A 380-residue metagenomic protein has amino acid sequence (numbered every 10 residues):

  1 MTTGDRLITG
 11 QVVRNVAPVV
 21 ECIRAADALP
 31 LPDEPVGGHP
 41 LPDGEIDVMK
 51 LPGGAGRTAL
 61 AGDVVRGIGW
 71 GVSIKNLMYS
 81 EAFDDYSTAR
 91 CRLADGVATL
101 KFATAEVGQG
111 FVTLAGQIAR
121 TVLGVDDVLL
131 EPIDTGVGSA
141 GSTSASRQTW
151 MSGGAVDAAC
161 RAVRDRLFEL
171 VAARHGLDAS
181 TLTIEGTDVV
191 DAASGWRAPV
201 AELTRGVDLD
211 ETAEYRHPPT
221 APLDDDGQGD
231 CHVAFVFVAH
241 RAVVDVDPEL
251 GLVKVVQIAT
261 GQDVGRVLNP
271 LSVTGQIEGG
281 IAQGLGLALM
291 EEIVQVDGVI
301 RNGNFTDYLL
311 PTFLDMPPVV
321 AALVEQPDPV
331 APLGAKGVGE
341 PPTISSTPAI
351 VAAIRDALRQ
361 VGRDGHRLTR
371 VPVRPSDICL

Functional and structural regions predicted by a protein language model:
M1-S73, I118-L380: C-terminal catalytic domains of large/alpha subunits in multi-subunit enzymes
G67, G71-V97, F102-A105, Q109 (+1 more regions): Conserved beta-alpha junction segments in alpha/beta enzyme cores
G110-F111, S346: Secondary-structure boundary/capping motif
L114: Flexible, small-/acidic-enriched active-site or ligand-binding loops
